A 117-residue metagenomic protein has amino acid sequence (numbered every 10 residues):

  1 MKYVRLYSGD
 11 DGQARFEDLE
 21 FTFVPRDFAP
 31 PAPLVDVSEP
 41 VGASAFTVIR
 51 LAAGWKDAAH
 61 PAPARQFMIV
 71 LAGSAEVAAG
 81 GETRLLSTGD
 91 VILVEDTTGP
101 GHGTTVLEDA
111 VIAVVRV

Functional and structural regions predicted by a protein language model:
M1-S8: Short acidic, Pro/Gly- and aromatic-enriched capping/linker segments at domain boundaries
G9-D11, V70: Short, acidic, Ser/Thr-enriched surface-loop or helix-capping motifs
Q13-A59, A110-V117: A short glycine-rich, His/Asp/Glu-containing loop-to-beta-strand
S44, E82-D90, T97-V117: Ligand-binding loop in jelly-roll beta-barrel domains
L51-G54, A72-G73, D90, E95-P100: Short acidic (Asp/Glu) patches
H60-A62, H102: Histidine-centered active-site/metal-ligand motif
P61, F67-T88: A short beta-strand-loop-beta hairpin characteristic of the jelly-roll/cupin
